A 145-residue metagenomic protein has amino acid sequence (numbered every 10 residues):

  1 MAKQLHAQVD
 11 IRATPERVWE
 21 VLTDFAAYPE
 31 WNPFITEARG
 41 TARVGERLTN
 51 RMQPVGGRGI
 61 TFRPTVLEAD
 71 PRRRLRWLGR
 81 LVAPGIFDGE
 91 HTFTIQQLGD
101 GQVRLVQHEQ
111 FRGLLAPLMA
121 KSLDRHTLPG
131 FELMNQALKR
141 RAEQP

Functional and structural regions predicted by a protein language model:
M1-D10, E132, R140, Q144-P145: Hydrophobic-ligand-binding modules of eukaryotic lipid transfer/binding families
M1-R43: Hydrophobic ligand-binding cavity/cleft-lining segments
A2-Q8, R47, T61, R74 (+2 more regions): Intrinsic-disorder/low-complexity, polar/charged segments enriched in Ser/Thr/Lys/Arg/Asp/Glu/Gln
A7-V9, T61-E68, G79, G89-Q97: Hydrophobic/aromatic beta-strand elements that line small-molecule binding cavities or substrate pockets in beta-rich
R12-E16, R43, L67-R73, T94-R104: A short, structured loop/turn motif at beta-sheet edges
E16-E20, E68, D100, R104 (+3 more regions): Replace "anionic and nucleotidyl ligands
R39-P84, Q136-P145: Glycine-rich portal/gate segments that line the openings of hydrophobic small-molecule binding cavities
L81-L133, R140: Beta-strand/loop substructures that line and gate deep hydrophobic ligand-binding cavities in soluble
